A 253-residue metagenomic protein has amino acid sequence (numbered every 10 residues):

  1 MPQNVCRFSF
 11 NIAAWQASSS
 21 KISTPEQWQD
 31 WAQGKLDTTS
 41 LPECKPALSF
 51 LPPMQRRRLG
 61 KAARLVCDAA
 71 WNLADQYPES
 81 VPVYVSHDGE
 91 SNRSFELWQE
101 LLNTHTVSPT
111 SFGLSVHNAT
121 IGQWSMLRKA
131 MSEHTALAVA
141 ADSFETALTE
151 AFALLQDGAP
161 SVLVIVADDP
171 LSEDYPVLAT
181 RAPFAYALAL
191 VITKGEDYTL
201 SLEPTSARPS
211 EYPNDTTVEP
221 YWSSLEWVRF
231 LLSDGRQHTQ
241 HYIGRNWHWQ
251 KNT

Functional and structural regions predicted by a protein language model:
M1-F112, V116-A136, A167-T253: Conserved "HGTGT" condensation-loop signature of ketosynthase/thiolase-family condensing enzymes that catalyze
C67-A70, A138-P160: Active-site-proximal alpha-helical scaffold in enzymes
Y77-E79, A159-V162: Short, high-confidence coil segments that cap the C-terminus of an alpha-helix and link into the following beta-strand
A140, A153, I165-L171: Short, conserved active-site entrance elements at the starts or edges of catalytic domains
